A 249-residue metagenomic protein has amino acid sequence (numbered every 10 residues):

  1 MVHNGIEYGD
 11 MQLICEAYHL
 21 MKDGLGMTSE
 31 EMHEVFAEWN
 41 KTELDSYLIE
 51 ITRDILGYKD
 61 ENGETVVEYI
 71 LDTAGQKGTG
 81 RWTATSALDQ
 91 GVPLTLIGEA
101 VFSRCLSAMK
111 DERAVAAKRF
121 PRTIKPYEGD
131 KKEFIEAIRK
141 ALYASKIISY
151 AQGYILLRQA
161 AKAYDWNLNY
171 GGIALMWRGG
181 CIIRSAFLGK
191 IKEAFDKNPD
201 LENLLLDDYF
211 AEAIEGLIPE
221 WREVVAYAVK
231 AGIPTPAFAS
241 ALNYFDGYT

Functional and structural regions predicted by a protein language model:
M1-T249: NAD(P)-dependent dehydrogenase/reductase Rossmann-like domain
